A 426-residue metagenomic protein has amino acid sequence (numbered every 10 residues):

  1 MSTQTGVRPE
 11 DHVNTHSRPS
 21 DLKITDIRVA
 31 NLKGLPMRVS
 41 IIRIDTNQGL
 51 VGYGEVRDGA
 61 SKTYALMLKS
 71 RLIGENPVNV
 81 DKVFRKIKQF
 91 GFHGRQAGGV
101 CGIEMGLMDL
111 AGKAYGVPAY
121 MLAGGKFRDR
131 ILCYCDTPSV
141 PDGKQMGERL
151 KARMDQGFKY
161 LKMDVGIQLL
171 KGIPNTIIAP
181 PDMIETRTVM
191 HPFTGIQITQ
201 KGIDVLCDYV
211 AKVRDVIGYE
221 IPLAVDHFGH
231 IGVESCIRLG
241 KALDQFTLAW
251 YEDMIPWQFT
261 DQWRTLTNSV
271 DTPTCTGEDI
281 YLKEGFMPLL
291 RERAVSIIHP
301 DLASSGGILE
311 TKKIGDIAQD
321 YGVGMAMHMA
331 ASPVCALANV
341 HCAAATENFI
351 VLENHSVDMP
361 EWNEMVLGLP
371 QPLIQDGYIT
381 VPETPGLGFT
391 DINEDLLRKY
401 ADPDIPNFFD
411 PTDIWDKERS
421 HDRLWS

Functional and structural regions predicted by a protein language model:
Q4-E10, N14-P36, L309, I314 (+1 more regions): Flexible C-terminal active-site loop/helix
G6, D11-H12, N47-V117, R419-S426: Metal- or metallocofactor-binding catalytic centers and their adjacent structured scaffolds across diverse enzyme
I24, G49, L68, I103 (+8 more regions): Conserved, mostly hydrophobic/aromatic
S40-T46, Q371: Short beta-strand elements
E55-V56, P138, T384: Short clusters of small/polar residues that mark proteolytic maturation junctions
K62, L66, S70, E75 (+4 more regions): Shared catalytic-loop signature of beta/alpha-barrel
K126-C133, V216-V225, T267-G277, Y321-M325: Short beta-strand/loop segments at the ligand-binding rim of alpha/beta enzyme cores
R130-Y134, P138-R264: Metal-dependent enolase-superfamily TIM-barrel catalytic cores that perform enediolate-based chemistry
